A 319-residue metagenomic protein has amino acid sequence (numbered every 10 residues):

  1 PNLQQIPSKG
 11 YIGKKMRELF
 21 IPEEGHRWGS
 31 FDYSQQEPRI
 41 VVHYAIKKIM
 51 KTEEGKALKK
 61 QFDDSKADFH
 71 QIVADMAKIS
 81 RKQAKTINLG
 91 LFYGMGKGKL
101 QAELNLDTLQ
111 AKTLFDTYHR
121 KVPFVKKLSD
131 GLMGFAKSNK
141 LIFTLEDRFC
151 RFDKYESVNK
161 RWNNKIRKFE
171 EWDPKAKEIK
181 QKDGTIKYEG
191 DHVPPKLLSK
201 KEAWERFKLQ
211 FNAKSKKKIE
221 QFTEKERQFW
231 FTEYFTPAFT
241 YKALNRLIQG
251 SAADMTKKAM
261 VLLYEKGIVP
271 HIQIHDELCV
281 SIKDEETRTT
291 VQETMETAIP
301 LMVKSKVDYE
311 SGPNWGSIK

Functional and structural regions predicted by a protein language model:
P1-K319: Conserved catalytic core of nucleotide polymerization and phosphodiester-bond processing enzymes
